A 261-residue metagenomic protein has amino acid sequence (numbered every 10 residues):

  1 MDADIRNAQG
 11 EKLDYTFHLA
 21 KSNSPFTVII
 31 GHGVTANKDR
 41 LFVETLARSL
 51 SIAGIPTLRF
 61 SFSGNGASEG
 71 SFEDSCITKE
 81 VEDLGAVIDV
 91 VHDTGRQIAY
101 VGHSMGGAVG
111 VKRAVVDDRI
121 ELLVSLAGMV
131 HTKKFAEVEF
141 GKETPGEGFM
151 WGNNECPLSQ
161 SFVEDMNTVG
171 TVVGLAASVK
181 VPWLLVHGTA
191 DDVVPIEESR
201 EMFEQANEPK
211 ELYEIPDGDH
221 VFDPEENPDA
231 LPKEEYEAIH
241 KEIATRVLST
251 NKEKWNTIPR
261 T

Functional and structural regions predicted by a protein language model:
M1-N23: N-terminal cap/lid segment of alpha/beta-hydrolase-fold proteins
L13, A99, A108, A114-T261: The alpha/beta-hydrolase serine catalytic core
P25-G33: Short beta-strand element of the alpha/beta-hydrolase
H32-N37, T189: Active-site glycine-rich loops that stabilize anionic/oxyanionic intermediates across multiple enzyme folds
T35, F62-A67, V130, D219: Alpha/beta-hydrolase active-site loop signature
K38-D39, N65-G95: Catalytic nucleophile-loop/oxyanion-hole region of alpha/beta-hydrolase and closely related hydrolase-like folds
L41-E69: Conserved alpha/beta-hydrolase
H92-S104: Alpha/beta-hydrolase fold nucleophile elbow
